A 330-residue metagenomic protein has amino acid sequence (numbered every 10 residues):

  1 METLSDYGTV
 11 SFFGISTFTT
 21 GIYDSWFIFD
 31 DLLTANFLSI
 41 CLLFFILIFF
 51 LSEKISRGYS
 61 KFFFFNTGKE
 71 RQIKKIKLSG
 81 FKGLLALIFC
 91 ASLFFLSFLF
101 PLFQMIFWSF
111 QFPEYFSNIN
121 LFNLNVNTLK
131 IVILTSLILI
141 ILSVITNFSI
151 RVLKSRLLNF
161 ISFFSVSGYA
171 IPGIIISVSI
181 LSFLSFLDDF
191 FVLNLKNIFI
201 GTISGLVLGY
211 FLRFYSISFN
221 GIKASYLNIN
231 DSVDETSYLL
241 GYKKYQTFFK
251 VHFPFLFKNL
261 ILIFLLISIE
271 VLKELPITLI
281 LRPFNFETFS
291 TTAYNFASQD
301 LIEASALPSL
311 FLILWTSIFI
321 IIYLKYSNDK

Functional and structural regions predicted by a protein language model:
M1-L4, I88-F95, I171, L212 (+4 more regions): Transmembrane alpha-helices
L4-G8, S52, L99-F103, F107 (+6 more regions): Membrane-embedded alpha-helices of multi-pass transport/permease systems
L4-L43, S79-F81, W108-I119, L272 (+2 more regions): Interhelical loop and adjacent transmembrane-helix boundary motif in polytopic membrane transport permeases
T9, F37-K77, S149-I150, K154-L157 (+6 more regions): C-terminal transmembrane helix and the adjacent membrane-cytosol boundary/short C-terminal tail of inner/organellar
V10-S16, K69-I73, S117-F122, L157-L158 (+3 more regions): Membrane-interfacial helix termini and adjacent extracytoplasmic/periplasmic loops of multi-pass transporters
F37-L129, L187, V192, K196 (+3 more regions): N-terminal, non-cleaved signal-anchor transmembrane helix
L42-S56, I119-V152, L157-F160, F164: Transmembrane alpha-helix signature in integral membrane proteins
G80-F89, I145-L184: Cytoplasmic-entry segments and transmembrane alpha-helices of multi-pass inner-membrane transporters
